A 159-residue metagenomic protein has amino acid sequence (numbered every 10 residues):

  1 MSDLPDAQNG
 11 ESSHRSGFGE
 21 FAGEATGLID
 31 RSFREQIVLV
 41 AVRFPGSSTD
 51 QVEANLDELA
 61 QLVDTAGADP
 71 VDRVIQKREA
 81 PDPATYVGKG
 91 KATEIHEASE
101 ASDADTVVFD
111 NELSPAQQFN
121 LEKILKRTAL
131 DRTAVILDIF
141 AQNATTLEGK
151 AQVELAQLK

Functional and structural regions predicted by a protein language model:
M1-R132, I136-D138: N-terminal accessory targeting/assembly segments
V135-K159: Extended, highly charged alpha-helical segments
